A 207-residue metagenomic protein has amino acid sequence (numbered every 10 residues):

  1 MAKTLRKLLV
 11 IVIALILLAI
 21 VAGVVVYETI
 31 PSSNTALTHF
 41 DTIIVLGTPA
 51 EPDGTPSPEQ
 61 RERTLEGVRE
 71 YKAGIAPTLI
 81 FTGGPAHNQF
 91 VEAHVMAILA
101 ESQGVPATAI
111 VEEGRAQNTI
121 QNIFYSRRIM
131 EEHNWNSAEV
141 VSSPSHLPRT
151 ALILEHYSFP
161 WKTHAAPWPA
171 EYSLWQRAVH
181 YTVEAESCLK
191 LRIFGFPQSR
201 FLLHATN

Functional and structural regions predicted by a protein language model:
A2-T35: N-terminal type II signal-anchor transmembrane helix that functions as the membrane-insertion/stop-transfer segment
K3-T4, Q60, H146, S187: Short alpha-helical segments used as structural interaction elements across diverse proteins
K7-L8, T64, L191: Hydrophobic alpha-helical segments, especially transmembrane helices and their immediate juxtamembrane helical caps
V24-Y181: A structural signal for short, hydrophobic/glycine-enriched beta-strand patches
L174-F201: A transmembrane-helix-recognition feature enriched in membrane-embedded lipid enzymes and envelope glyco-/phospholipid
A205-N207: Hinge/cleft segment of the Venus flytrap/periplasmic-binding protein
